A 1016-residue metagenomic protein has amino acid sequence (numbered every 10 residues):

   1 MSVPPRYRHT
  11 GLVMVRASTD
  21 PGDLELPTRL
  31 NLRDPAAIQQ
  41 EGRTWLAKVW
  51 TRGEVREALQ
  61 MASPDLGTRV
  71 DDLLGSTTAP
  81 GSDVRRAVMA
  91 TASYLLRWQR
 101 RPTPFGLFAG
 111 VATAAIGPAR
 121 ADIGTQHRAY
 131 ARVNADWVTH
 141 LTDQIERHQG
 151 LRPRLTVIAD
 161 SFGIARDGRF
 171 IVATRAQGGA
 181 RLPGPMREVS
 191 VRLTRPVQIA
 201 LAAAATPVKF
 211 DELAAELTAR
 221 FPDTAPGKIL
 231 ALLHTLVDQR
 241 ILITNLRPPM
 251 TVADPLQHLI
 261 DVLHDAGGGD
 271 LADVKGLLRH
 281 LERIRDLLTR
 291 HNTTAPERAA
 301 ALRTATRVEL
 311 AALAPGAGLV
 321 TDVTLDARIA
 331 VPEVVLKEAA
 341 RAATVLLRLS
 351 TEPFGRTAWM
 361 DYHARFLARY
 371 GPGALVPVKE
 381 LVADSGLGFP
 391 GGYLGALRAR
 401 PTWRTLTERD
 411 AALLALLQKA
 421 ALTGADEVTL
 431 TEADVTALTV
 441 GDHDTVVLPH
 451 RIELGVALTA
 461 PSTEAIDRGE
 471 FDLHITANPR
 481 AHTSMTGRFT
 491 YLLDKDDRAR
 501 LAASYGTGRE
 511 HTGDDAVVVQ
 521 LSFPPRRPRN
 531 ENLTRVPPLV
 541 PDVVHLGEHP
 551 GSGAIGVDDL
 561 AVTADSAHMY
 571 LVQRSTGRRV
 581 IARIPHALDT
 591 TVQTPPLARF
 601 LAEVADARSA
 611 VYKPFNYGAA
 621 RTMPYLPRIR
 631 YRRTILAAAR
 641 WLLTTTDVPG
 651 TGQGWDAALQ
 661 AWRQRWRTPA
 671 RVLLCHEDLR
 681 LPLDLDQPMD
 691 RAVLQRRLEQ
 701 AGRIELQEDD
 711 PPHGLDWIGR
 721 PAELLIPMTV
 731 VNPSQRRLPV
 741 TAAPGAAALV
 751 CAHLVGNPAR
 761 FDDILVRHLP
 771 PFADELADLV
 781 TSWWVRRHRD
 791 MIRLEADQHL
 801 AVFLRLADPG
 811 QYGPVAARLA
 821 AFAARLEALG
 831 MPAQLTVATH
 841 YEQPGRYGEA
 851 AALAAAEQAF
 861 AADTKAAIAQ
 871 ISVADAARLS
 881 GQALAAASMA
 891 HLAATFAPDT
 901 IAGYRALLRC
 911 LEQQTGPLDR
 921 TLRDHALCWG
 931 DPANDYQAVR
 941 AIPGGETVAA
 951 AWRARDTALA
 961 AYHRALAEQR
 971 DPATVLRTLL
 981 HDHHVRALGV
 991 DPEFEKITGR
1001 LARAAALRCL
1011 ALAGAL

Functional and structural regions predicted by a protein language model:
M1-N134, G227-N530, H568-V572, D684-L685 (+3 more regions): Type-3 copper protein
R132-R187: Long, low-complexity, charged/polar intrinsically disordered regions in eukaryotic proteins
A202-E212, P222-T224: Short capping segments at the starts of secondary-structure elements
G469-P688, A692, R696, P770-A773 (+1 more regions): C-terminal structured domains
L694, L698, R703, N732-A748 (+4 more regions): Catalytic "initiation/cleavage/transfer" segments centered on a nucleophilic residue and adjacent nucleic-acid-engaging
P739-P771: Short glycine-/aliphatic-rich beta-strand segments at the starts of folded cytosolic domains
W784-A807: Histidine-centered divalent-metal-coordination microenvironment in nucleic-acid enzymes
P932-L1016: C-terminal, charged interaction/regulatory segments at domain termini
